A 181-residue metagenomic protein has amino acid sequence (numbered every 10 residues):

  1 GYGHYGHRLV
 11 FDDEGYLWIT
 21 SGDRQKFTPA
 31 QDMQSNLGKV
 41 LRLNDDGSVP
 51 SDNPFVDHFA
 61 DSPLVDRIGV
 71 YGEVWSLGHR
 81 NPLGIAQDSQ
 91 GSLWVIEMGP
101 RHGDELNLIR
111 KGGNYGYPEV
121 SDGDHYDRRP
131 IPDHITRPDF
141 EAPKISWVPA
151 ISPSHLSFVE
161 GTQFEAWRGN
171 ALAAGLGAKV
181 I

Functional and structural regions predicted by a protein language model:
G1-V10: Asp-box/WD-like beta-propeller blade repeats and closely related beta-sheet repeat scaffolds
H4, D23-I181: Beta-propeller domain segments
D12, T20, I96: Alpha/beta-hydrolase-fold catalytic nucleophile elbow
L17: S-adenosyl-L-methionine-dependent methyltransferase catalytic core, i.e., the SAM/SAH-binding region
